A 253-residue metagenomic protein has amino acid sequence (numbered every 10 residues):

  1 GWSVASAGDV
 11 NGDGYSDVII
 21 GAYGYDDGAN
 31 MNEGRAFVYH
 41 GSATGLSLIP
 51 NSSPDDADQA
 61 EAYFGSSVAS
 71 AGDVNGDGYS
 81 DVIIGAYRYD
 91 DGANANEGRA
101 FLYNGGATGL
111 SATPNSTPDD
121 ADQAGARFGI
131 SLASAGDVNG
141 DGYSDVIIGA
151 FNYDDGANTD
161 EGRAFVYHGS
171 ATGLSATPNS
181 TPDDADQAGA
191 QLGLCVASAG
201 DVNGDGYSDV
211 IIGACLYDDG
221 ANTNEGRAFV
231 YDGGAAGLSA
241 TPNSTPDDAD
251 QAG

Functional and structural regions predicted by a protein language model:
G1-G253: Conserved beta-strand/short-helix segments that make up beta-rich extracellular adhesion/recognition modules
